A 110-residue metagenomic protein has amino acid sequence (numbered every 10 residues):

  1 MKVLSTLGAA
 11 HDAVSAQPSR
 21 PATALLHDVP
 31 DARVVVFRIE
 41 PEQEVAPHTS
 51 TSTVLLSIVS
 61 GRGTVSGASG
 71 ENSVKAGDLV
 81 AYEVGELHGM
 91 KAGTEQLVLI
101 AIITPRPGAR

Functional and structural regions predicted by a protein language model:
M1-D31, V35, S66: A short, N-terminal "cap"/entry segment at the start of jelly-roll beta-barrel domains of the cupin/DSBH fold
S19-R20, R33-S50: Conserved short histidine dyad/triad with adjacent acidic residue
P30-A32, E40-Q43, S60-R62, P105-A109: Short, charged/polar surface micro-motifs in flexible loops or helix N-caps
V45-P47, V65-S66, Y82, H88-T94: Short beta-strand His + acidic residue motifs that chelate non-heme Fe in jelly-roll/DSBH and cupin folds
L55-A76: A short beta-strand-loop-beta hairpin characteristic of the jelly-roll/cupin
K75, V84-A109: Ligand-binding loop in jelly-roll beta-barrel domains
